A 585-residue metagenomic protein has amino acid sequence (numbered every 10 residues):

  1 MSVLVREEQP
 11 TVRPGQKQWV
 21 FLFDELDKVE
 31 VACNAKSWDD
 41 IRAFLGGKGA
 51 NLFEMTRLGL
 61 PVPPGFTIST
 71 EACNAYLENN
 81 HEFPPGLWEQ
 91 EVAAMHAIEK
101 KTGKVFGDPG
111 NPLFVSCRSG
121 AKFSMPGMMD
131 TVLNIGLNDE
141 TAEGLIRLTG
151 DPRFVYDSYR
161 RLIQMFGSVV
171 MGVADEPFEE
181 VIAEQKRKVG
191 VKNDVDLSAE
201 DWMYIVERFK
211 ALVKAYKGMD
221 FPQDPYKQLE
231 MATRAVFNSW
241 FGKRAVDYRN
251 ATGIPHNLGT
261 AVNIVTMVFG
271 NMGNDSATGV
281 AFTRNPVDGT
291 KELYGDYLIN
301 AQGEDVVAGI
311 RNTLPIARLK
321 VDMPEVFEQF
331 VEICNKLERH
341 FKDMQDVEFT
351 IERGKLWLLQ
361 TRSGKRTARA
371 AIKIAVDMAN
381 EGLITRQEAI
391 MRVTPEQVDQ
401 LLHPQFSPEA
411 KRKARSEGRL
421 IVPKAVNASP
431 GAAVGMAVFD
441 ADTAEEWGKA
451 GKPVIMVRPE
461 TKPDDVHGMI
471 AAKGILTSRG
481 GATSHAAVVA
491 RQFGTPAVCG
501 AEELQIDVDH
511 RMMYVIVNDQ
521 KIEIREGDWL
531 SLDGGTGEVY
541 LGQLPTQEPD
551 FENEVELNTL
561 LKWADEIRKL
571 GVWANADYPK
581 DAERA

Functional and structural regions predicted by a protein language model:
S2-S416, K452-I455, K462-D464, K473 (+6 more regions): Nucleotide/phosphate-binding sheet-loop regions of phosphoryl- and nucleotidyl-transfer enzymes
E7-V12, H403-A410, E417-L420, A432-A444 (+2 more regions): Acidic, glycine-rich flexible loop/linker segments
V265, T278-G279, G295, V331 (+4 more regions): Glycine-centered structural positions embedded in regular secondary structure
